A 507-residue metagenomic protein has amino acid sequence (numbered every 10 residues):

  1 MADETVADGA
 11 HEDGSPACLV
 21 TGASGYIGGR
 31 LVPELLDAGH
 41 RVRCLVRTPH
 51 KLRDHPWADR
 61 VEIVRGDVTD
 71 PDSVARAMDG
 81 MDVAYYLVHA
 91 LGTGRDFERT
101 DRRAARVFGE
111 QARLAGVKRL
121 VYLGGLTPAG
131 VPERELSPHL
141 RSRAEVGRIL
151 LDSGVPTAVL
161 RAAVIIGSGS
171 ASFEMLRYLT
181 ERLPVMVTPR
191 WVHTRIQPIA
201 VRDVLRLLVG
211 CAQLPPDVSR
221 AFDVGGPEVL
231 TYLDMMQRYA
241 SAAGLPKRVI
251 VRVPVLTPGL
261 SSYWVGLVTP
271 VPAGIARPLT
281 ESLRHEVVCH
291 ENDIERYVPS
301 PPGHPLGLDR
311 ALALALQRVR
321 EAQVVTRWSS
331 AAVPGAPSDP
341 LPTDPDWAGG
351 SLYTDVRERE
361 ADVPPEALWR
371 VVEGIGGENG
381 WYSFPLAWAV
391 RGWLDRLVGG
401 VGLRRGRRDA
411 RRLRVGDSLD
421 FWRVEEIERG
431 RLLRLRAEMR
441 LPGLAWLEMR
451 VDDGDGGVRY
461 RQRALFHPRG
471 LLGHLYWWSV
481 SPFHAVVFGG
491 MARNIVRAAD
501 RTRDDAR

Functional and structural regions predicted by a protein language model:
D8-E12, G210-P278, E286-R357: Mid/C-terminal beta-alpha module of Rossmann-like enzyme folds, strongest in SDR-family dehydrogenases/epimerases
G14-H40: N-terminal Rossmann NAD(P)H-binding glycine-rich loop of SDR-like oxidoreductase domains
T21, L45, L87, L120-L126 (+1 more regions): SDR active-site strand-loop-helix element
L31, A38, P132-L245, Y263-V271: Oxidoreductase cofactor-interface core, primarily capturing Rossmann-like NAD(P)-dependent enzymes
H40-R47: Conserved glycine-rich Rossmann-like NAD(P)H-binding loop of the short-chain dehydrogenase/reductase
H50-A115, G125-E135: NAD(P)H-binding glycine-rich loop region in Rossmannoid oxidoreductase-like domains and their noncatalytic homologs
Y353, E360-W369, E373-P442, D453-D455 (+1 more regions): Glycine-rich portal/gate segments that line the openings of hydrophobic small-molecule binding cavities
A437-A485, I495: Beta-strand/loop substructures that line and gate deep hydrophobic ligand-binding cavities in soluble
